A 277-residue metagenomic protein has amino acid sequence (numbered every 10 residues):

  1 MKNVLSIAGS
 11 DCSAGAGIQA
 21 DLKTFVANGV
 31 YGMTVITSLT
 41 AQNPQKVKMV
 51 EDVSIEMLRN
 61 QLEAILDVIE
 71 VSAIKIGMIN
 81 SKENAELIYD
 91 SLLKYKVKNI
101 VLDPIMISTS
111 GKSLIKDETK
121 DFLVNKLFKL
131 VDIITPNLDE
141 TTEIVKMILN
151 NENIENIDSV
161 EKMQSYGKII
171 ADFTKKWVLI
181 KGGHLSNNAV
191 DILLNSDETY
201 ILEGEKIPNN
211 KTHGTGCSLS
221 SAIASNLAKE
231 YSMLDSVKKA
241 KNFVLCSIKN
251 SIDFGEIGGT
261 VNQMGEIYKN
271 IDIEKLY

Functional and structural regions predicted by a protein language model:
K2-S6, V26-T109, I267-K269: Conserved N-terminal subdomain of the carbohydrate kinase-like
A8-S13, Y200-G214: Short pre-catalytic strand/loop immediately N-terminal to key active-site residues, enriched for Gly-Thr
Q19, T142-E143, N209-M233: Short, small-residue alpha-helix embedded
G29-M33, T199, N226-A240: Phosphate-handling active-site elements
M49-D52, L234-Y277: Charged C-terminal helix
E86-K94, K176, V190, E198 (+1 more regions): Nucleotide and nucleotide-moiety/phosphate-recognizing core
D117-T199: Conserved phosphate/ATP/ADP-binding segment of small-molecule kinases
